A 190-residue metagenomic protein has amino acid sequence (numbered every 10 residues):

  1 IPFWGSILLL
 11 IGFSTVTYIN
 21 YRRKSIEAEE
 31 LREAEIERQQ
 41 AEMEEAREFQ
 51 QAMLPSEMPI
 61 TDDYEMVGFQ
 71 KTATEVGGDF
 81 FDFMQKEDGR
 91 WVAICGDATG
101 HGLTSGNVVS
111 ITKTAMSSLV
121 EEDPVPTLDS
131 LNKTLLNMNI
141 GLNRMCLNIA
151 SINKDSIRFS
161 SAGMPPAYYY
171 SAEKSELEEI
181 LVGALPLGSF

Functional and structural regions predicted by a protein language model:
I1-E29: Alpha-helical transmembrane signal-anchor helices
E29-F190: … and, occasionally, acidic/histidine-rich disordered N-termini of signaling adaptors
